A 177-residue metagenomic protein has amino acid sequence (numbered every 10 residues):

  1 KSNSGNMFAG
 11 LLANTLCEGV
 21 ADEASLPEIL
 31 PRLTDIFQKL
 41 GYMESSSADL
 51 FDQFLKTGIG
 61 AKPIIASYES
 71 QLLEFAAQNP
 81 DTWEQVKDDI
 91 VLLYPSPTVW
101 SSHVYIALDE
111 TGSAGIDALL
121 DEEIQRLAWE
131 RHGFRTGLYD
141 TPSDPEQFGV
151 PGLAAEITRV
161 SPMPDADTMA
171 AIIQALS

Functional and structural regions predicted by a protein language model:
K1-S4: A conserved helix-loop-strand patch within extracytoplasmic ligand-binding domains of the periplasmic binding
A9-G10, S101-Y105: Small-molecule pocket liners
N14-V91: Ligand-binding pocket segment of bilobal, Venus flytrap-like solute-binding proteins
P63, H103, S113: Residue-level detector of short, conserved catalytic/binding motifs and their immediate flanks
L93, I106: Residues in well-ordered beta-strands of folded domains
L108-S177: Extracellular/periplasmic juxtamembrane helices and adjacent flexible linkers that interface with membrane partners
